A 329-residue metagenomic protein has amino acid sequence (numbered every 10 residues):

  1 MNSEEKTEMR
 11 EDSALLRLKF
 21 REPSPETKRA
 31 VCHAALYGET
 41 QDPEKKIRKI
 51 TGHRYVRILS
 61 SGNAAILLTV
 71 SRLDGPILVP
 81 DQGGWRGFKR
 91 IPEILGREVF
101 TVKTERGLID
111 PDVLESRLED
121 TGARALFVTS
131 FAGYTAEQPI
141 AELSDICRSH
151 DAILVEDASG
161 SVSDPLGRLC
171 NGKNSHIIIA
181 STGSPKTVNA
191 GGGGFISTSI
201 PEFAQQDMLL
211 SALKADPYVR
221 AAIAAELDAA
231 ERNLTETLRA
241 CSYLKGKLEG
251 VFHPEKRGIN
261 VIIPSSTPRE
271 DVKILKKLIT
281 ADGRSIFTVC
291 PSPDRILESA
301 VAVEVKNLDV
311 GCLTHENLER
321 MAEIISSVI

Functional and structural regions predicted by a protein language model:
M1-E22, P293-I329: PLP-dependent enzyme catalytic core of the Aspartate aminotransferase-like
N2-A64, Q82-I91, A230, T237 (+1 more regions): Conserved N-terminal alpha-helix of the aminotransferase class I/II PLP-enzyme fold
T69-E93, R97-R117: Conserved PLP-anchoring active-site segment centered on the Schiff-base-forming lysine
L78, A125-T129, V155, I179 (+1 more regions): Structural motif
R106-L169, S175, S184-T187, E202: Active-site phosphate-binding strand-loop segment of PLP-dependent enzymes
K173-R220: Active-site PLP attachment segment
V219-E236, E249: Amphipathic alpha-helix from the class-I
L238-S242, H253-I279, S292-V301: Conserved glycine-rich beta-strand-loop-beta hairpin in the small C-terminal domain of fold type I
